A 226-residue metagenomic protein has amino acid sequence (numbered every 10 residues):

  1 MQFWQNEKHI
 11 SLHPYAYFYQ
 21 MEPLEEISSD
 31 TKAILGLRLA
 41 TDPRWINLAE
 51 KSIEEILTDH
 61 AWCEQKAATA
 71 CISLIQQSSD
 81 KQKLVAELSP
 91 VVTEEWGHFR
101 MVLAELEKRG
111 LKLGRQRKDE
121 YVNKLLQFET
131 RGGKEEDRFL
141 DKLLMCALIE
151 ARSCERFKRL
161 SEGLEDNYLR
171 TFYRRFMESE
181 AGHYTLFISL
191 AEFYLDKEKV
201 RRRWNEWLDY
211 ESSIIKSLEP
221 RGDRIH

Functional and structural regions predicted by a protein language model:
F3, F18-H226: Non-heme di-metal
E7-I10, P14-A16: Short hydrophobic alpha-helical segments enriched in small aliphatic residues
